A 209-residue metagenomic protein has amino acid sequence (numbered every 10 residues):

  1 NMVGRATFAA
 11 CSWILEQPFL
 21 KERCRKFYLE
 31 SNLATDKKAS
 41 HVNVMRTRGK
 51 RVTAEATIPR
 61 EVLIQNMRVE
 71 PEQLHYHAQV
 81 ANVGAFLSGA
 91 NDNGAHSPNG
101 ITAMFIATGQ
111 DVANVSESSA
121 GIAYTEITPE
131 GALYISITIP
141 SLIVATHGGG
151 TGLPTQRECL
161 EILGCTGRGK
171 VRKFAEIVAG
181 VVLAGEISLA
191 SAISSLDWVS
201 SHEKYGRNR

Functional and structural regions predicted by a protein language model:
N1-T151: Glycine-rich anion/phosphate-binding loop at the beta-strand->alpha-helix junction
Y134-R209: Internal helix-turn-beta structural module
